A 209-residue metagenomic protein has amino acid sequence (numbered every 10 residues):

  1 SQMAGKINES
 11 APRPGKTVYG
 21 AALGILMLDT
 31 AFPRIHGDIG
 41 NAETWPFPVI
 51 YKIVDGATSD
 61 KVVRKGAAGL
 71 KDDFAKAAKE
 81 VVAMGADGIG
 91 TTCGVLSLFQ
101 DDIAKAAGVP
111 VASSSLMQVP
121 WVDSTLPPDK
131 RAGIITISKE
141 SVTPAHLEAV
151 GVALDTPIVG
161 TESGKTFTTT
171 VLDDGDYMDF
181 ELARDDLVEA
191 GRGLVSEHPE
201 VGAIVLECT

Functional and structural regions predicted by a protein language model:
A4-K71, S138-M178: N-terminal glycine-rich anion-binding loop in soluble enzyme alpha/beta folds
A31, G88-F99, A112-Q118, I137-S141 (+1 more regions): Gly/Ser/Thr-rich loops at beta-strand to alpha-helix junctions that form or flank small-molecule/cofactor-binding
V63-E80, L182-A190: Glycine-rich, highly charged phosphate/nucleotide-binding loops
D72-A77, V95-D102, A106: N-terminal active-site wall of soluble small-molecule enzyme domains
V82-G85, D123, V195-E197: Non-catalytic positions within long, well-ordered alpha-helices that form the structural scaffold/packing of enzyme
A104-L126: Short, acidic/small-residue loops that bind anionic groups at enzyme active sites
S124-R131, I137, A145-E148: Active-site-proximal loop->helix
A183-T209: Charge-patterned, long linear interaction tracts outside catalytic cores
